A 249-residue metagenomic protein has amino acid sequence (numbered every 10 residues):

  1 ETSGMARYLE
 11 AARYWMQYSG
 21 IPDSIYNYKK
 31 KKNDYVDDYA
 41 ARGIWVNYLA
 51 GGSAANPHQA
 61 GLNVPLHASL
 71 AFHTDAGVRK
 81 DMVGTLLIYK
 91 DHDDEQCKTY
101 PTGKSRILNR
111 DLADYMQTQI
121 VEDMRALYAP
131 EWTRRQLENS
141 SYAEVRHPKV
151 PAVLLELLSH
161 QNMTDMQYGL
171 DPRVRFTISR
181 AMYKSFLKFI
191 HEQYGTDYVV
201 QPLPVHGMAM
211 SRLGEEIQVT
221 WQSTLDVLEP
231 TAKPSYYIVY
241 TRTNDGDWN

Functional and structural regions predicted by a protein language model:
E1-V83: Catalytic-core regions of hydrolytic enzymes
T2-M16, V83-Q117: Metal-dependent peptidase/peptidase-like ectodomains
T2-S3, Y28-V36, P57, K98-I107 (+1 more regions): Second-shell loop/turn segments in exported
L9-Y14, I44, Y48, R110 (+6 more regions): Solvent-exposed, polar/charged alpha-helical surfaces in well-ordered, non-transmembrane soluble domains, broadly
S53, S69-Q96, L127-T196: Active-site-adjacent mobile loop/cap segments within catalytic or ligand-binding domains
S105-E138: Active-site-adjacent substrate-binding region of metalloamidase/peptidase-like peptide-processing proteins
K188-K233: Pro/Thr/Ser/Gly-rich low-complexity, intrinsically disordered linker/stalk tracts
A232-N249: Recognizes extended acidic, P/S/T-rich segments that occur within or adjacent to Ig-like beta-sandwich modules
